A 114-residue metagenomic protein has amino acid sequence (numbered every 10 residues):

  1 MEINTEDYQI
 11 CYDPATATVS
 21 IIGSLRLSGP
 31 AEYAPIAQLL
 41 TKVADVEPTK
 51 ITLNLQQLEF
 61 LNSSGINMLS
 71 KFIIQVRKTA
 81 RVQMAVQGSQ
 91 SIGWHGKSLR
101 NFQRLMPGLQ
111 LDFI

Functional and structural regions predicted by a protein language model:
M1-E59, K71-I114: STAS-like cytosolic regulatory interaction modules
